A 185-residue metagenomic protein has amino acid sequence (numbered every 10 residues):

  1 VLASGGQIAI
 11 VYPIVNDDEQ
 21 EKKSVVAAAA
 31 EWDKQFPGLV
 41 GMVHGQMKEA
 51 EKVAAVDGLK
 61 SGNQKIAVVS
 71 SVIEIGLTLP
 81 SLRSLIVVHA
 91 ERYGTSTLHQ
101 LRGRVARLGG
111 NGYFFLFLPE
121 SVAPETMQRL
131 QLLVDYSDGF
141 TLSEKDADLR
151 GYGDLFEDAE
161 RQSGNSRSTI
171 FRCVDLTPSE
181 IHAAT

Functional and structural regions predicted by a protein language model:
V1-Q7, S24-T185: C-terminal helicase module of SF1/SF2 nucleic-acid helicases/translocases
Q7-P13: Conserved P-loop/Walker A NTP-binding site and adjacent catalytic elements of P-loop NTPases
P13-V15, P119: Short strand-loop junctions, especially beta-strand C-caps/beta-turns that link beta-sheets to coils or alpha-helices
N16-Q20: C-terminal helical "lid" subdomain and adjoining coupling/linker elements of P-loop NTPases
